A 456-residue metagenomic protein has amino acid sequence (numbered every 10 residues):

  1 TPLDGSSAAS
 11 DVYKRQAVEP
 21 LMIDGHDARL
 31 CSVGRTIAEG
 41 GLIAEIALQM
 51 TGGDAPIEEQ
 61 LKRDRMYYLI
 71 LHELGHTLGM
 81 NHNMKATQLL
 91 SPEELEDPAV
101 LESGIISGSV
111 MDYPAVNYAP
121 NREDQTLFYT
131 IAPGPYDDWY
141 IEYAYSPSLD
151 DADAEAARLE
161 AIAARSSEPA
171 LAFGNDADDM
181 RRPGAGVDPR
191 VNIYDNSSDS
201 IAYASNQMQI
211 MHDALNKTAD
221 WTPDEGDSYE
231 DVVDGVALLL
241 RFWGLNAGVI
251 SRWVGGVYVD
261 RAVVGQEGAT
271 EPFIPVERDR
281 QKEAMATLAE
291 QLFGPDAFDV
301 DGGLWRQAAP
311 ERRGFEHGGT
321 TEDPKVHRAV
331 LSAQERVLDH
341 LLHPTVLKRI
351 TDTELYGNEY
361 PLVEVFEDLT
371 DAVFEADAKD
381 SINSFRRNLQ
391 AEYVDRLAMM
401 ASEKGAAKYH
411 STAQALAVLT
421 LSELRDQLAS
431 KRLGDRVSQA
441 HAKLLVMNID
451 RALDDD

Functional and structural regions predicted by a protein language model:
T1-A9, Y13: Single conserved hydrophobic/aromatic residue that forms the stacking wall/gate of nucleotide- or nucleobase-binding
P2-D4, L74, Y113: Aromatic-enriched hydrophobic runs in primary sequence
K14-D54: Long, low-complexity, polar/charged, intrinsically disordered or flexibly structured peripheral segments
D54-I70: Short pre-active-site segment immediately N-terminal to the catalytic Zn-binding motif
I57-L61, T87-L89, E93-D456: Conserved catalytic/binding loops enriched for acidic/polar residues
Y68-N83: Active-site recognition of the HExxH zinc-binding catalytic motif
